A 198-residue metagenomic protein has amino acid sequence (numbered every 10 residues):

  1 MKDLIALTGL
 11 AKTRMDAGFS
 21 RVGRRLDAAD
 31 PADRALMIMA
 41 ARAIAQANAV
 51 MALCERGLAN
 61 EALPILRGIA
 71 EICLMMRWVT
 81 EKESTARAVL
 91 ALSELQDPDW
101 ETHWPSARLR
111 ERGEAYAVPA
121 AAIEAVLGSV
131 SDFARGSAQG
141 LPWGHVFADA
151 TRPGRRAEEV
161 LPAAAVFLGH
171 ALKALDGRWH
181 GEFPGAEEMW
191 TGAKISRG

Functional and structural regions predicted by a protein language model:
M1-G198: A cross-kingdom marker of C-terminal helix-rich interaction/assembly modules
